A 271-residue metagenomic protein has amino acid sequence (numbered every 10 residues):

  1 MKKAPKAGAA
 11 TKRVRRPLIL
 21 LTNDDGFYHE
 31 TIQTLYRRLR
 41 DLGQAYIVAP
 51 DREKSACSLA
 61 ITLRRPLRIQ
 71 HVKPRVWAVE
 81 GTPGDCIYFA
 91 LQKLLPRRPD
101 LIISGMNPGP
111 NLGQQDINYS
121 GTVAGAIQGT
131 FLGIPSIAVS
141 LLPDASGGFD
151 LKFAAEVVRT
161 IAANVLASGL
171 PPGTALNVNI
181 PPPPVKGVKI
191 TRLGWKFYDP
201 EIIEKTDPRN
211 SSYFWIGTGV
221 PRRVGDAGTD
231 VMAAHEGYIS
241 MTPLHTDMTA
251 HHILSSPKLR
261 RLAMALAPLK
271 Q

Functional and structural regions predicted by a protein language model:
K2, K6-I19, E30-R98: A cross-family phosphate/adenosyl-ligand binding-site feature
L18-I19, A45-Y46, R75-W77, D100-I102 (+3 more regions): Structural motif
L21-Y28, D116-I117: Short, glycine-rich nucleotide/cofactor-binding loops
T22, V48-P50, E80, S104-N107 (+3 more regions): Short beta-strand segments
D25, E53, T82-P83, N107-P110 (+2 more regions): Short glycine-rich anion-binding loops that position phosphate/pyrophosphate groups of nucleotides and phosphorylated
F27-E30, T34, G43, T82-C86 (+5 more regions): Conserved active-site and cofactor/substrate-binding residues in soluble primary-metabolism enzymes
F89, R97-G147: Internal, conserved structured core segments that host functional sites
L151-Q271: Electrostatically charged, flexible surface regions
